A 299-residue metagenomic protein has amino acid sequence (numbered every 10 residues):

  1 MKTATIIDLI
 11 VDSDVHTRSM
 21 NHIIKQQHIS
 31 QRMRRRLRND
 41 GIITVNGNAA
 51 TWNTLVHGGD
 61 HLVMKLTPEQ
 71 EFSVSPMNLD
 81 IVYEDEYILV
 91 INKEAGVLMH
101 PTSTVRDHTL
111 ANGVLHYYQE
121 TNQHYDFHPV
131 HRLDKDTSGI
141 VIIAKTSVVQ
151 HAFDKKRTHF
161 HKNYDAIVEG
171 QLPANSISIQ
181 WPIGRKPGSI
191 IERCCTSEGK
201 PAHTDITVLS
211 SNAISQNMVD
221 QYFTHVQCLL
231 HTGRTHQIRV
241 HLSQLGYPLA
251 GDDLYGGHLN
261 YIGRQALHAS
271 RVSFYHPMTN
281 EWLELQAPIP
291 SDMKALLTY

Functional and structural regions predicted by a protein language model:
M1-Y299: RNA pseudouridine synthases
